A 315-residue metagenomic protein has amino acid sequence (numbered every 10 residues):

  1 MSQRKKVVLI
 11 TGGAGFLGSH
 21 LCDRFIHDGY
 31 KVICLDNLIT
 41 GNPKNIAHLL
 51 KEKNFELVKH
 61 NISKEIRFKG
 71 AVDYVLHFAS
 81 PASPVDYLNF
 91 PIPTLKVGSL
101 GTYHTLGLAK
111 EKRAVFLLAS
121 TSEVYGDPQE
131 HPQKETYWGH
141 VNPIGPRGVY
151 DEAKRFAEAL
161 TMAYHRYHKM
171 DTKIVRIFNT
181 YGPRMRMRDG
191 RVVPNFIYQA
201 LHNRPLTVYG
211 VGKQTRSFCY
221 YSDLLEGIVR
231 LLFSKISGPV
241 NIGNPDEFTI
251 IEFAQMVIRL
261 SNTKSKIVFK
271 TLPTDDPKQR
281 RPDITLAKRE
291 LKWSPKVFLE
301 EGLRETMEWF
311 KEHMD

Functional and structural regions predicted by a protein language model:
M1-T180, S222, I228, W293 (+3 more regions): N-terminal Rossmann-like NAD(P)+-binding domain of SDR-like oxidoreductases, especially those catalyzing
L21, H60, H104, N179 (+2 more regions): C-terminal substrate-binding subdomain of Rossmann-fold SDR/epimerase-dehydratase oxidoreductases
T40, P183, N244: Short, conserved catalytic or interaction motifs in soluble domains
N89-F90, R184-D189: Short, solvent-exposed loop/turn segments at secondary-structure boundaries
G98, A153, D189-G190, R280: Short, conserved glycine- and acidic-residue-centered signature motifs in active-site or ligand-binding loops
H131-P132, M187-N195: A glycine/serine/threonine-rich, flexible loop-to-helix segment that serves as the NAD(P) cofactor-binding "lid"
